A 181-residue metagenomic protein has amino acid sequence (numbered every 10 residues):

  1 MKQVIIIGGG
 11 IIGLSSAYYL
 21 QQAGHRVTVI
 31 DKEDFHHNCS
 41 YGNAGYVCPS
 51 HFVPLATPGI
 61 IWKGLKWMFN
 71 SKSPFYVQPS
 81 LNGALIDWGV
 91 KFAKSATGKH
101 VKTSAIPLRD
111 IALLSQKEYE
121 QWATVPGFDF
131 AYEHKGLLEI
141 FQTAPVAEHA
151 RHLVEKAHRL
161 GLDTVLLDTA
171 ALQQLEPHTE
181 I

Functional and structural regions predicted by a protein language model:
M1-G10: Beta1/beta-strand and adjacent pyrophosphate-binding region of the FAD-binding site in flavoprotein oxidoreductases
V4, R26-V27, T164: Hydrophobic anchor at the start of a short beta-strand that flanks the dinucleotide cofactor-binding loop
G13-L14: N-terminal Rossmann-fold NAD(P) dinucleotide-binding loop
Q21-G42: Glycine-rich FAD pyrophosphate-binding loop
G42-D110, F130: Glycine-rich active-site loop/strand segments that organize a redox cofactor
I86-I181: Rossmann-like flavin
